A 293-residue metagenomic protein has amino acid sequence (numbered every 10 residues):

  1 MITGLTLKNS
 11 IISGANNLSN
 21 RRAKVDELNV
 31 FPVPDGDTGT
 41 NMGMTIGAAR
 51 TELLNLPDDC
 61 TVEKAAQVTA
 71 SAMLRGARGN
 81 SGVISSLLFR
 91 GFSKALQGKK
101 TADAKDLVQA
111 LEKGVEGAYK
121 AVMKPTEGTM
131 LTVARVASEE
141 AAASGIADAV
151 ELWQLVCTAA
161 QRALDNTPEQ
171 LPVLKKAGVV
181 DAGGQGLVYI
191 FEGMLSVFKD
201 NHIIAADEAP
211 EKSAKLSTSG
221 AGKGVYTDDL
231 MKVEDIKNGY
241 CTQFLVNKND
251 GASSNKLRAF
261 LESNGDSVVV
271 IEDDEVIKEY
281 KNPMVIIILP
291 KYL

Functional and structural regions predicted by a protein language model:
M1-L293: N-terminal loops that bind phosphate or other acidic moieties and the adjacent beta-alpha structural core
